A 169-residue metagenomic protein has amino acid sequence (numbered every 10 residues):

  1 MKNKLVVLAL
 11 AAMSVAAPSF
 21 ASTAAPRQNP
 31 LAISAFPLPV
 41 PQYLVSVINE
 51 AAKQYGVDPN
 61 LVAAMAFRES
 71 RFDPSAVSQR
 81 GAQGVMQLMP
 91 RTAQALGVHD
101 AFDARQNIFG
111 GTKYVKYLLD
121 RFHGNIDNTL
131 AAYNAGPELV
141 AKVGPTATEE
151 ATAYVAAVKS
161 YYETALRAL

Functional and structural regions predicted by a protein language model:
M1-L5: Positively charged n-region of N-terminal signal peptides that target proteins for export
V6-L8, D73: Short amphipathic alpha-helical "recognition" segments used for binding
L8-A16: Bacterial N-terminal signal peptides
A16-A17, Y43: Intrinsic low-complexity, intrinsically disordered segments enriched in polar/basic residues
A17-T23: Sec/Tat signal peptide C-region and signal peptidase I cleavage site
T23-L169: Catalytic glycan-binding domains that act on GlcNAc-containing polysaccharides
